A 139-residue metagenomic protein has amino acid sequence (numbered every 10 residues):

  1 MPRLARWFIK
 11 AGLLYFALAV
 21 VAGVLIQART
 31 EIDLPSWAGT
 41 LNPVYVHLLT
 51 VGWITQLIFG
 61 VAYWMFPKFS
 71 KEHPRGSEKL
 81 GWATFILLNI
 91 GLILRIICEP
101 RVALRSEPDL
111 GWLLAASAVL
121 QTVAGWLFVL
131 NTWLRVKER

Functional and structural regions predicted by a protein language model:
M1-R139: Hydrophobic alpha-helical transmembrane segments of multi-pass integral membrane proteins
